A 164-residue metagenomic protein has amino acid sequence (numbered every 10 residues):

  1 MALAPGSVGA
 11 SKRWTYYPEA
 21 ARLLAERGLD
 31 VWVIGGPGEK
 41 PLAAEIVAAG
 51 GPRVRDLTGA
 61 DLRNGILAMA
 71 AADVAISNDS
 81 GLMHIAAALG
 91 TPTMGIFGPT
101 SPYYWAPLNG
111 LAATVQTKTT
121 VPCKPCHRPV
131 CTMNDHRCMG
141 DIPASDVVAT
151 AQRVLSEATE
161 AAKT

Functional and structural regions predicted by a protein language model:
M1-A10: Conserved donor-binding/catalytic core segment of Leloir-type glycosyltransferases
P5, G35, T58, Q116-T117: Pocket-edge structural micro-motifs
S7, G81, T132: Flexible, active-site-proximal loop/turn residues at the rims of small-molecule/cofactor binding pockets and catalytic
A10-K12, D135: Intrinsically disordered, low-complexity acidic/polar segments
K12, Y16-G98: Donor-binding and catalytic core of enzymes assembling or modifying cell-surface/extracellular glycoconjugates
V47-A48, R53-L57, A87-T164: Nucleotide-sugar donor-binding patch of glycosyltransferase catalytic domains
